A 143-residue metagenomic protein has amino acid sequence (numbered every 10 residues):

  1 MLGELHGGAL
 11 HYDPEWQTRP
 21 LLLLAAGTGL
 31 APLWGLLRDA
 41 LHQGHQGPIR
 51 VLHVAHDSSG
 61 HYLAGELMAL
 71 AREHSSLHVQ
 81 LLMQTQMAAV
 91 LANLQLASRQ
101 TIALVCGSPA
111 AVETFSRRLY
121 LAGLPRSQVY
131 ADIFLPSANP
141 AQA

Functional and structural regions predicted by a protein language model:
M1-A143: FNR/FR-type flavoprotein reductase catalytic core
